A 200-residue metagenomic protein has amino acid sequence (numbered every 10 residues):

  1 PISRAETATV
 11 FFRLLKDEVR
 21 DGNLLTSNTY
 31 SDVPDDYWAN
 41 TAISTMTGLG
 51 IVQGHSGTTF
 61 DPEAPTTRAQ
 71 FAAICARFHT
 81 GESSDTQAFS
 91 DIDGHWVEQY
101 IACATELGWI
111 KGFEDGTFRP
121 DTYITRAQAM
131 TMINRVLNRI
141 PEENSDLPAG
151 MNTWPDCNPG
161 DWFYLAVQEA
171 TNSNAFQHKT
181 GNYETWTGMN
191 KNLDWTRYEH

Functional and structural regions predicted by a protein language model:
P1-A5, R13-N40, L49, Q53-A69 (+4 more regions): Feature responds to low-complexity, polar/acidic, surface-exposed segments characteristic of secreted/exported proteins
I43: Short conserved micro-motifs at the rims of enzyme active sites and ligand-binding pockets
